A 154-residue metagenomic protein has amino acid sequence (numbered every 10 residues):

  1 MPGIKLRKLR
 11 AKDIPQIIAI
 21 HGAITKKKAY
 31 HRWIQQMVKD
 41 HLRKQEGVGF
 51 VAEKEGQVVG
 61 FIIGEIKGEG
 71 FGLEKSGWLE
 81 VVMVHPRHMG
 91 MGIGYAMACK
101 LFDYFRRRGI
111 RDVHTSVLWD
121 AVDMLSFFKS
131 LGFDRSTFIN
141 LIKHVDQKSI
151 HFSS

Functional and structural regions predicted by a protein language model:
G3-I17: A short beta-loop-alpha structural element at the N-terminal edge of CoA-dependent acyl/N-acetyltransferase catalytic
A11-K12, A19-E74, E80, H144: Acetyl-CoA-dependent GNAT
L79-M89, V117: A short, internal acetyl-CoA/4′-phosphopantetheine-binding micro-motif in the GNAT/acyltransferase core
V84, G90-D103, S130: Conserved acetyl-CoA-binding loop-helix of GNAT-fold acetyltransferases
Y95, R107, W119-T137: Conserved active-site alpha-helix within GNAT-family acetyltransferase domains
F105-V117: Conserved GNAT acetyl-CoA-binding A-motif
K129-S154: Terminal substrate-recognition subdomain of acyl/acetyltransferases
